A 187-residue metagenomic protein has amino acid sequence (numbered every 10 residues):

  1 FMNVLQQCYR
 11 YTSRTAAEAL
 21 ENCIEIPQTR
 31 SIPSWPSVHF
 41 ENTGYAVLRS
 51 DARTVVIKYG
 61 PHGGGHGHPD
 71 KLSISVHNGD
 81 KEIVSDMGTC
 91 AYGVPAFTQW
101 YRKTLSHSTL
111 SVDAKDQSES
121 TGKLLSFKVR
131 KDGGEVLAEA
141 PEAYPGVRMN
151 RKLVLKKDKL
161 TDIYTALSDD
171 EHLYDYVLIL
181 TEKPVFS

Functional and structural regions predicted by a protein language model:
F1-V84: Carbohydrate-active enzyme catalytic cores, enriched for enzymes that act on polyanionic acidic polysaccharides
F1-Y9, C90-S187: CBM-like, beta-strand-rich accessory domains located in the C-terminal region of large, secreted polysaccharide-active
